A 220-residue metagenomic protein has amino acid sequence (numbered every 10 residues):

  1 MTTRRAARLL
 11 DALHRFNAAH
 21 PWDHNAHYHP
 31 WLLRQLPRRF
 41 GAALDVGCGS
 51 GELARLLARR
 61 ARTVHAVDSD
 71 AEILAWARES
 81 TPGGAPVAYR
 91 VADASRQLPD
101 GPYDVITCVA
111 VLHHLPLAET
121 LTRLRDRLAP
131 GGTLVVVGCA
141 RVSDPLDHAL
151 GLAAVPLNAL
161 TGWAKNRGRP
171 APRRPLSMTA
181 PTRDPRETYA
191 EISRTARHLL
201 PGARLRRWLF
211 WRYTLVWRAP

Functional and structural regions predicted by a protein language model:
D23-G41: Conserved alpha-helix/loop element of class I SAM-dependent methyltransferases that forms part of the SAM/SAH-binding
G41-G49: Conserved class I S-adenosyl-L-methionine
S50-E52, L56-R96: Class I SAM-dependent methyltransferase SAM/SAH-binding core
T107: A conserved beta-strand element that flanks and buttresses the S-adenosyl-L-methionine
L115-L124: A short, conserved alpha-helix within the catalytic core of class I
L128-T133: Short glycine-dipeptide loop
V135-G162: Conserved class I S-adenosyl-L-methionine
T182-P201: Short alpha-helix
